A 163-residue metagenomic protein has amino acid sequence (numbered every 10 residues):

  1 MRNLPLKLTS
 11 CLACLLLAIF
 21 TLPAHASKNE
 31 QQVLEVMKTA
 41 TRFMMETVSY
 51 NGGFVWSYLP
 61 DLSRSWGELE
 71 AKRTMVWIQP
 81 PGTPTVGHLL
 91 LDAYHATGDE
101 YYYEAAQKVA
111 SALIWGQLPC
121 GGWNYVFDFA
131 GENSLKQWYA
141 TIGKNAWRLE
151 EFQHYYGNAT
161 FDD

Functional and structural regions predicted by a protein language model:
M1-L12: Bacterial N-terminal signal peptides that target proteins for export
S10-F20: Bacterial N-terminal signal peptides
A24-A26: Boundary at the C-terminal end of the N-terminal hydrophobic targeting segment
Q31-Y50: Mature N-terminal segment immediately following signal peptide/propeptide cleavage in secreted/periplasmic
V48-D163: Extended ligand-binding groove/face enriched in aromatic
